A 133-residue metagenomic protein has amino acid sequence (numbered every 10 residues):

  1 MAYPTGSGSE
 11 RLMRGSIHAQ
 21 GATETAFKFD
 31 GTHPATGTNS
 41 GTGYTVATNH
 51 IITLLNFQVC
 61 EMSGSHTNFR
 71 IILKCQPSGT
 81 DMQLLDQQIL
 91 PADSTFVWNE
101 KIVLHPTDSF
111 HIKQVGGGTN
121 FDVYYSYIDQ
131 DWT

Functional and structural regions predicted by a protein language model:
M1-H50, N56, C60, Q114-T133: C-terminal interaction-tip segments
T5, A35, P77-S78, A92: Generic low-complexity segments that are intrinsically disordered, proline-rich and/or Lys/Arg-biased
T53-L55, T67-F69, D108: A generic structural signal for short beta-strands and their flanking turns/coil linkers
C60-G64, E100-I102: Short linear motifs in intrinsically disordered
G64-D86: Short, surface-exposed beta-strand/strand-loop-strand elements in extracellular ectodomains
G79-T107: Intrinsically disordered, low-complexity Pro/Gly/Ser/Thr-rich segments with frequent PxxP/GP/PP motifs and embedded
I102-G118: Noncatalytic modules at the cell exterior or secretory-pathway interfaces, chiefly beta-strand-rich lectin/adhesion
